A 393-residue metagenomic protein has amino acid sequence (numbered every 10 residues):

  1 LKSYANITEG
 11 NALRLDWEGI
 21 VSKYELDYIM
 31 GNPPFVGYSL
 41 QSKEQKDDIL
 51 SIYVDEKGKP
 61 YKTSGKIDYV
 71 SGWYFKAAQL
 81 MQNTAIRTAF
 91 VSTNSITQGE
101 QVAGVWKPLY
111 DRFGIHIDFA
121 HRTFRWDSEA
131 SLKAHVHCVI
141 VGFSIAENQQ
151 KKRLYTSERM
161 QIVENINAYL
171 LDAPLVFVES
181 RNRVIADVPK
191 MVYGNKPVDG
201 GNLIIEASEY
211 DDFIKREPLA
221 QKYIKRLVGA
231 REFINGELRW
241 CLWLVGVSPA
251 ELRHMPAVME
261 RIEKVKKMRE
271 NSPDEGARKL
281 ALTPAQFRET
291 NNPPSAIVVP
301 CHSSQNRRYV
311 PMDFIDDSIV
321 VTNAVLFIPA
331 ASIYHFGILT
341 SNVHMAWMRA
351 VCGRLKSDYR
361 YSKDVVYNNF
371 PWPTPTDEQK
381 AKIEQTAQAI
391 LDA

Functional and structural regions predicted by a protein language model:
L1-N6, R354-V365: Substrate-binding beta-hairpin/strand module that engages nucleic acids
L1-Y28, Y74, T123-W126, A257 (+1 more regions): Flexible, glycine/threonine-enriched loop-and-boundary segments that flank and lead into catalytic domains of large
A12-P218, N235-R239, P249-R253, D313-V325 (+3 more regions): Signature of N6-adenine DNA methyltransferases within the class I
G31, F75, E260, I297 (+6 more regions): Feature representing long, continuous alpha-helical segments
G65, L154, L238-W243, S272-T283 (+1 more regions): Short coil/turn segments at secondary-structure boundaries
P108-H116, M259, E263-N271, Y334-H335 (+1 more regions): A short, contiguous, amphipathic alpha-helix enriched in charged residues
H116, A257-V265, Y367-A393: Non-catalytic DNA-recognition/assembly elements of restriction-modification systems
L227, M268, N292-Y309, A331-G353: Short Ser/Thr-interspersed hydrophobic loop/turn segments at strand-loop and sheet-helix junctions that line or gate
